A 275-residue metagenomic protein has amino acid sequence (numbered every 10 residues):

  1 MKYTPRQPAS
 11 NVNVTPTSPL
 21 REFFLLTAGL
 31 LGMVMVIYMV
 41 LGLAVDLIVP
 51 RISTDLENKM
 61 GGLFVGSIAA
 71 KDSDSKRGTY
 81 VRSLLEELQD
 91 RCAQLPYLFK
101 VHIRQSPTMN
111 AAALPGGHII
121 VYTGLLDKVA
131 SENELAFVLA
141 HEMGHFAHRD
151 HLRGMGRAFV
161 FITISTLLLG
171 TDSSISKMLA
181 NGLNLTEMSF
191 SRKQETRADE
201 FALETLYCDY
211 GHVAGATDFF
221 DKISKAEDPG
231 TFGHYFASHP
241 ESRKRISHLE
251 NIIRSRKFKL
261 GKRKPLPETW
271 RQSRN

Functional and structural regions predicted by a protein language model:
K2-N275: A Zn2+-metalloprotease active-site environment signal
